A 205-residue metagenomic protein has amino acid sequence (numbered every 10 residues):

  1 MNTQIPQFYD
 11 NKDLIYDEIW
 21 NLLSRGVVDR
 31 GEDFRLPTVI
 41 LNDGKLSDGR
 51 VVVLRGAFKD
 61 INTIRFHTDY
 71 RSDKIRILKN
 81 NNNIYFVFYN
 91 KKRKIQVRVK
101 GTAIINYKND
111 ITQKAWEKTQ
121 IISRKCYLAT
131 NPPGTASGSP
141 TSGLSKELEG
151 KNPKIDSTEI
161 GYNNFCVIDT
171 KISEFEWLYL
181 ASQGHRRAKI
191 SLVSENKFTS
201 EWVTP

Functional and structural regions predicted by a protein language model:
M1-P205: Binding-site signature for planar aromatic cofactors or substrates
